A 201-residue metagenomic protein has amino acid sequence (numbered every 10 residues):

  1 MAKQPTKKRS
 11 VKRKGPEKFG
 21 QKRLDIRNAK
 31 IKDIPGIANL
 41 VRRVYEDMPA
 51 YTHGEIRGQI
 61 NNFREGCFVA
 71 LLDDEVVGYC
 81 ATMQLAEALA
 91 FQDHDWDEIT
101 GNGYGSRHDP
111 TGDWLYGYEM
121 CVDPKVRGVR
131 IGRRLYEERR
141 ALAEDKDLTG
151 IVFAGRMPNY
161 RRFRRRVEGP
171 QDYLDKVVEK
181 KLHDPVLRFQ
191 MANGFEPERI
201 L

Functional and structural regions predicted by a protein language model:
M1-K14: Short Lys/Arg-rich cationic patches that frequently serve as NLS/NoLS or arginine-rich RNA/DNA-binding motifs
V11-E55, N62-F91, D95: Short amphipathic alpha-helix that is part of the acyltransferase structural core
A29, M120-V122: Hydrophobic adenine-recognition pocket in adenosine-nucleotide-binding enzymes
V69, V76, G150-R156, E198-R199: A structural signal for short, well-ordered beta-strand segments and their strand-loop junctions that often border
C80-E119, E137, M157-H183, L201: Conserved acyl-donor/pantetheine-binding loop and adjacent beta-alpha core of acyl/acetyltransferases and related
V122, G128-A143, V152-F153: Conserved acetyl-CoA-binding loop-helix of GNAT-fold acetyltransferases
M191-I200: Conserved acetyl-CoA-binding loop of GNAT-fold acetyltransferases
